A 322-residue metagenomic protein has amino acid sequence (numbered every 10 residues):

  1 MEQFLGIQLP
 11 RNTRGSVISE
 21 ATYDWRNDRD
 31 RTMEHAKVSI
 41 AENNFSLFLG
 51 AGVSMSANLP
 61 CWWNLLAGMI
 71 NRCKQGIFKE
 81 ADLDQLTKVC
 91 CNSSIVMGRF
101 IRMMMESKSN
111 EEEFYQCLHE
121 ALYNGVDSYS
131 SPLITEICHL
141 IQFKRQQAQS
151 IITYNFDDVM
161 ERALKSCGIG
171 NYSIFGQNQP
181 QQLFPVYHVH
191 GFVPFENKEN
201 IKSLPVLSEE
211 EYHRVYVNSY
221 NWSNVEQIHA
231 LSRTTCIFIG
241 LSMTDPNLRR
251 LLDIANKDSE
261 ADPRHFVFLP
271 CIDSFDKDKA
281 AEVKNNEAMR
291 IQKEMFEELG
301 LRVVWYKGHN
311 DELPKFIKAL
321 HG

Functional and structural regions predicted by a protein language model:
M1-L47, V53-A57, G68-A81, Q85-S94 (+4 more regions): SIR2/sirtuin-family catalytic core signature
M1-R26, Q116-Y123, H190-H213: Active-site-proximal helix-loop elements at catalytic-domain edges
G50, N155: Active-site glycine-centered loops adjacent to acidic/histidine catalytic or metal-binding residues that shape
S54-M55, D158-M160: Short, active-site-adjacent cap segments at secondary-structure transitions
M105-L133, L204-S219: Glycine-rich phosphate-binding "P-loop"
I151-T153: Conserved RecA-like ASCE P-loop NTPase motor core of nucleic-acid helicases/translocases
F156-V159, K165-S166, G191-F195, L241-T244: Short acidic/polar capping segments at secondary-structure boundaries
E161-S166, N197-L204, N247-D253: A short secondary-structure junction signal
